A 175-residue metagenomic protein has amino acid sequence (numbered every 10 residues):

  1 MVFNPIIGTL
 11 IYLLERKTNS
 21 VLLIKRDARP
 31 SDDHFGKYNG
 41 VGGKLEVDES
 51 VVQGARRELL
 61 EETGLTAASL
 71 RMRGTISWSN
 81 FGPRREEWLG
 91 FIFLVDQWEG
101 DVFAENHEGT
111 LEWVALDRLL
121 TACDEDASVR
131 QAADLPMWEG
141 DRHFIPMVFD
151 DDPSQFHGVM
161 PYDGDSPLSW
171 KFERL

Functional and structural regions predicted by a protein language model:
M1-L22, K44-E46: Conserved N-terminal beta-strand and adjoining loop/helix that marks the start of the Nudix/MutT-like hydrolase domain
T18, A28, S77: Short, glycine/serine-rich, charged loops/turns that create anion-binding and catalytic segments at active sites
S31-G36, E87: A conserved beta-turn-beta hairpin within the catalytic core of GNAT-like acetyltransferases that forms part
F35-G43: Conserved acetyl-CoA binding element of GNAT-fold acetyltransferases
L45-A68, W78-G140, M147-V148, L168-L175: Unchanged
S154-L175: Acidic/histidine-enriched, glycine/proline-rich intrinsically disordered or flexible terminal extensions
